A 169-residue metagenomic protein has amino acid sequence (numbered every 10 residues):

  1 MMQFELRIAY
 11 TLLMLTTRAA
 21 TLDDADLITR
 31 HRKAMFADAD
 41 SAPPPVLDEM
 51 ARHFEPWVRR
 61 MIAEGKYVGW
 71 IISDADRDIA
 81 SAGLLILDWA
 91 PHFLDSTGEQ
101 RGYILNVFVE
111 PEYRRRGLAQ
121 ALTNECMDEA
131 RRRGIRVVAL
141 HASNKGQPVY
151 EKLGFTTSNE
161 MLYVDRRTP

Functional and structural regions predicted by a protein language model:
T16-R30: A short beta-loop-alpha structural element at the N-terminal edge of CoA-dependent acyl/N-acetyltransferase catalytic
D24, I135, E151-M161: Conserved acetyl-CoA-binding loop of GNAT-fold acetyltransferases
F36-V58: Conserved GNAT-fold acetyl-CoA-binding loop/helix
P56-I71, Y103: A short helix-loop-beta-strand connector motif used in the catalytic cores of GNAT acetyltransferases and, in some
I71, R77-I86, Y103, F108: Conserved beta-strand in the GNAT
Y113, G117-E125: Conserved acetyl-CoA pyrophosphate-binding loop and the N-cap/start of the following alpha-helix in GNAT-like
T123, A130-A142: Conserved GNAT acetyl-CoA-binding A-motif
V138-V149, Y163-R166: Conserved beta-strand-loop-alpha-helix junction that forms the acyl-donor binding cleft
